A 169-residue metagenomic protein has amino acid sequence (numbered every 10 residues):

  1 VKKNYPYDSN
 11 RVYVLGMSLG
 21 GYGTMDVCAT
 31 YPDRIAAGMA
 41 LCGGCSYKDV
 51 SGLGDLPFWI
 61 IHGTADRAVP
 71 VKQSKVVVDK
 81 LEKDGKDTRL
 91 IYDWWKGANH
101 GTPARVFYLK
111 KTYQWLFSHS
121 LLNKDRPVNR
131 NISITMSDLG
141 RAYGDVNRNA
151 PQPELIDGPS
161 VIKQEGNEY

Functional and structural regions predicted by a protein language model:
V1-S18, P32-R34: Gly/Ser-rich "nucleophile elbow"/oxyanion-hole loop immediately N-terminal to the catalytic nucleophile in hydrolases
V14-G16, L41, I61: Short beta-strand immediately N-terminal to the catalytic nucleophile in serine-hydrolase-like folds
G21-P32: Short glycine-enriched nucleophile-adjacent loop and the immediately C-terminal alpha-helix near the catalytic center
R34-G44: A conserved short beta-strand
L53-F58: Short, proline-enriched alpha-helix->beta-strand connector loops that line the catalytic pocket of alpha/beta-hydrolase
W59-H62, D66: Short beta-strand/loop motif that positions the catalytic acidic residue of the alpha/beta-hydrolase fold
P70-K80: Short alpha-helix in the alpha/beta-hydrolase fold that links the catalytic acid
D79, K83-R89, K96-N99, P103-Y169: Alpha/beta-hydrolase-fold serine-hydrolase catalytic core, especially in secreted/extracellular enzymes
